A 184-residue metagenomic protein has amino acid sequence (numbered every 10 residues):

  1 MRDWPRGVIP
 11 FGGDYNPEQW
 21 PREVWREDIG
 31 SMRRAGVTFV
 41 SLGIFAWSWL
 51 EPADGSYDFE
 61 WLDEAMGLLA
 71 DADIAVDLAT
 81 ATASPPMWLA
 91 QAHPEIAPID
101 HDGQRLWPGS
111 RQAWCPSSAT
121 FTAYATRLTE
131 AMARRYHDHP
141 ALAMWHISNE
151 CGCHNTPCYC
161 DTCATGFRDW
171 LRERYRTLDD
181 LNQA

Functional and structural regions predicted by a protein language model:
M1-F39: An acidic-aromatic substrate-binding cleft motif
G7-F11, G36-T38, A70-V76, D138-A143: Short, well-ordered coil/turn segments that N-cap beta-strands
P10-R22, G43-L62, L106-T126, A133 (+1 more regions): The substrate-binding groove and active-site-proximal loops of carbohydrate-active enzymes, especially glycoside
G12-Q19, A72-A83, T177: Short charge-dense sequence patches
D14, S41, A79-T80, M144-H146: Short beta-strand segments
R26-R105, E130-A133: Aromatic-lined substrate-binding rim segments of carbohydrate-active enzymes
D102, L106-A184: Polysaccharide-binding and catalytic clefts of secreted carbohydrate-active enzymes
